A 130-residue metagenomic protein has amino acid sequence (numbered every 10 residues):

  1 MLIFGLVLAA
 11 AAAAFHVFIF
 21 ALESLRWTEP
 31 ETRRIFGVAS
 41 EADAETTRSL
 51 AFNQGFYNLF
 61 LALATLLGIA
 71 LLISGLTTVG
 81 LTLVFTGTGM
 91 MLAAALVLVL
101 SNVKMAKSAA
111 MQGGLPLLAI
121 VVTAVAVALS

Functional and structural regions predicted by a protein language model:
I3-R26: N-terminal signal-anchor transmembrane alpha helix
G5, F52, N102-V103: A charge-rich, low-complexity, intrinsically flexible signal that marks solvent-exposed coils, linkers, repeats
V7-A10, A14, F56, G89 (+2 more regions): Hydrophobic residues within alpha-helical transmembrane segments of multi-pass solute transporters/permease subunits
L25-T47: Cytosolic, membrane-interface loops and tails of multi-pass inner-membrane proteins
A42-F60: Interfacial helix-start motif at the membrane-water boundary
Q54-L67, Q112-P116: Core segments of transmembrane alpha-helices that mediate helix-helix packing or line hydrophobic substrate/ligand
L67-L96, L100-G114: Transmembrane helix-loop-helix
I120-S130: Juxtamembrane boundary at the C-terminal end of a transmembrane helix
